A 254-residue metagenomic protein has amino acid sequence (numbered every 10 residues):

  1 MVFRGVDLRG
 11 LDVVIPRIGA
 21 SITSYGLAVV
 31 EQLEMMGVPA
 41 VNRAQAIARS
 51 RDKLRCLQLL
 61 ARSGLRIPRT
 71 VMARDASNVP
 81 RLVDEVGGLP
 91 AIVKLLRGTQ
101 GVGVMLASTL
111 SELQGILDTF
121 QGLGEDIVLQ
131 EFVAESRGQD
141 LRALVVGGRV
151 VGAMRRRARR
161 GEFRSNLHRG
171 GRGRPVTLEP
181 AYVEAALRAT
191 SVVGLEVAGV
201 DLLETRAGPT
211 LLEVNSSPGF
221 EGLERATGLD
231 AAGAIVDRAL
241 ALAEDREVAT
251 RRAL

Functional and structural regions predicted by a protein language model:
M1-R69: Conserved N-proximal alpha/beta basic substrate-recognition cap immediately N-terminal to, or forming the N-lobe
G19-S21, L96-G98, S217: Short glycine-rich anion-binding loops that position phosphate/pyrophosphate groups of nucleotides and phosphorylated
R66-G88: Rossmann-like NAD(P)H-binding beta-loop-alpha module
A91, V128, V151-G152, A198 (+1 more regions): Protein kinase-like catalytic core scaffold
V102-V193: Phosphate-binding site of ATP-dependent enzymes
S191, E204-L254: C-terminal active-site "lid" helix and adjoining low-complexity regulatory extension at the edge of ATP-using catalytic
V200-L202: Hydrophobic residue at the +6 position relative to the catalytic HRD Asp in the kinase catalytic loop
